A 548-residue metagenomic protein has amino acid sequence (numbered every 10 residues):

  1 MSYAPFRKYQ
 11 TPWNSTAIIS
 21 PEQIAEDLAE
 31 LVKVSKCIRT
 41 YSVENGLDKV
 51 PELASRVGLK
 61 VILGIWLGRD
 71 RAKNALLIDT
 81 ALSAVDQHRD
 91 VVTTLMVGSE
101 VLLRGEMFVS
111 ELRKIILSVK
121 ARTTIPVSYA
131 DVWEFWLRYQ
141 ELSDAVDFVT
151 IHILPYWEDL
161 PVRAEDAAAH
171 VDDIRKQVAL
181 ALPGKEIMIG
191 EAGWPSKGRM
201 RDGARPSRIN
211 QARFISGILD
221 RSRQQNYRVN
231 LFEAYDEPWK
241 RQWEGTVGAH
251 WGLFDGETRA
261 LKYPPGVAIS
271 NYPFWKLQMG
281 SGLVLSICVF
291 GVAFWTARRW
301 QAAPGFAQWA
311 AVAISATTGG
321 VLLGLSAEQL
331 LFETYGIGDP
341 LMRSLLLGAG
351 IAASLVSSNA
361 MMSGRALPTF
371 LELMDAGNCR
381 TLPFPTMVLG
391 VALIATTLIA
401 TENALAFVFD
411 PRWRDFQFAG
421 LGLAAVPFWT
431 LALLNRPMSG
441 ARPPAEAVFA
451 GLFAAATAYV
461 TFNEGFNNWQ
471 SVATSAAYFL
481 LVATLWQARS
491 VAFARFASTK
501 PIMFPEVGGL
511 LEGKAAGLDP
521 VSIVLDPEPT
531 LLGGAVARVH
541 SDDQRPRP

Functional and structural regions predicted by a protein language model:
S2-W66, R71-L76: N-terminal carbohydrate-binding/catalytic regions of secreted carbohydrate-active enzymes
I38, L95, V149, I189-E191 (+1 more regions): Conserved, mostly hydrophobic/aromatic
V43, K49-P126: Substrate-binding cleft of extracellular glycoside hydrolase catalytic domains
V57, L63, T93, S99 (+3 more regions): Aromatic- and acid-rich polysaccharide-binding/catalytic face of secreted or lumenal carbohydrate-active enzymes
I65, V119-L137, K185-G190, Y227-P238: Aromatic-lined carbohydrate-recognition surfaces of secreted/lumenal glycan-active proteins
I153-P161, L180-Q211, K240-Q242: Active-site clefts of carbohydrate-active enzymes
D255-Q278: Short, aromatic-rich amphipathic segments at membrane interfaces that lie adjacent to a transmembrane helix or signal
Q301-P548: Alpha-helical transmembrane segments of integral membrane proteins
